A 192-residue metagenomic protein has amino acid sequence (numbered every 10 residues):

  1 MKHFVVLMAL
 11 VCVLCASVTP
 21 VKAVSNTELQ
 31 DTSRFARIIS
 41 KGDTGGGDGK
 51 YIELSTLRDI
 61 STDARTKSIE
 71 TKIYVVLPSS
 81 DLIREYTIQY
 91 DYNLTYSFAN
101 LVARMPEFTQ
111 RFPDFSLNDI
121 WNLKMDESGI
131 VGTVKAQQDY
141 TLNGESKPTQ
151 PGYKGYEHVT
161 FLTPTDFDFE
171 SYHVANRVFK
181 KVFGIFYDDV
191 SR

Functional and structural regions predicted by a protein language model:
M1-F4: Positively charged n-region of N-terminal signal peptides that target proteins for export
M8-A16: Bacterial N-terminal signal peptides
C15-S25: N-terminal prepro-regions of secreted/extracellular proteins
A23-T87, D91-R192: N-terminal secretory-pathway/extracellular module detecting exported/lumenal segments and adjacent signal-anchor/first
